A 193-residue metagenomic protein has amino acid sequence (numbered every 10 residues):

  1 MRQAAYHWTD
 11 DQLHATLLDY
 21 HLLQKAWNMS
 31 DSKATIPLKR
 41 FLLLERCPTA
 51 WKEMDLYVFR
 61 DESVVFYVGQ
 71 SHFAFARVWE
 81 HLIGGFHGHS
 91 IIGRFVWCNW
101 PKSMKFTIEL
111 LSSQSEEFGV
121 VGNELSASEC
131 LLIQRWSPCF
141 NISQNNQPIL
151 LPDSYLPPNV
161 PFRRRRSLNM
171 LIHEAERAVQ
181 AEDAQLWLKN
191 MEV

Functional and structural regions predicted by a protein language model:
M1-M54, R60-F66, Q70-V193: Boundary/linker segments flanking structured domains
